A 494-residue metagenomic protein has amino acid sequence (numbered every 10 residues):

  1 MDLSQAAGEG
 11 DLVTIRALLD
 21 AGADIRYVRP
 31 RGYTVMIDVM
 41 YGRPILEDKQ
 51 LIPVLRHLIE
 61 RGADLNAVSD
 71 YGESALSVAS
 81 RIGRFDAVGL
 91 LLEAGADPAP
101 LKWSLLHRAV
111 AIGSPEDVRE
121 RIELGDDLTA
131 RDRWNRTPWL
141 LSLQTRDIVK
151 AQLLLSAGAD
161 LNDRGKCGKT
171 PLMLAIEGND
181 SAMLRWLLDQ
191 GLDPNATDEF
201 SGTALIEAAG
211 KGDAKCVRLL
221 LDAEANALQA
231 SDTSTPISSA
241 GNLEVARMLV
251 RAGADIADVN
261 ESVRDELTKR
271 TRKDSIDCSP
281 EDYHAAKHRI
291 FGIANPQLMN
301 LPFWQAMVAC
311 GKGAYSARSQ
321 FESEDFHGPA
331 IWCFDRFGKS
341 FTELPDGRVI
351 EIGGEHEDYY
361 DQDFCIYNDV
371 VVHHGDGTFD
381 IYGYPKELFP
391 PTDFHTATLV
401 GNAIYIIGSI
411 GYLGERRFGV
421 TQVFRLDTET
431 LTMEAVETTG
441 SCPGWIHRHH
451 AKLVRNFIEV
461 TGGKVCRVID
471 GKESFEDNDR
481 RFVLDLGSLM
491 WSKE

Functional and structural regions predicted by a protein language model:
M1-A21, R26-Y33, I37-P44, K49-I52 (+7 more regions): Intrinsically disordered, low-complexity regulatory segments in ankyrin-centric signaling systems
M1-Q5, V28-R43, V68-S74, P100-R108 (+4 more regions): Ankyrin-repeat boundary/"N-cap" motif
Q5-D11, D38-L51, V78-R84, R108-S114 (+4 more regions): Ankyrin repeat A-helix N-terminal signature
L12-V13, A75, K169-P171, G202 (+2 more regions): Kelch-like beta-propeller repeat domains
A17, D38, H57, V78 (+17 more regions): Alpha-helical recognition domains of nuclear gene-regulatory proteins
A17-D24, R56-D64, G89-D97, R119-D127 (+4 more regions): Ankyrin repeat domain, specifically the short helix-to-loop turn at the C-terminus of the second helix of each repeat
L55, D64-D97, K102-W103, R108 (+1 more regions): A generic tandem-repeat structural signature
Q144, R164-A182, D189, D198-F200: Eukaryotic tandem repeat interaction scaffolds
